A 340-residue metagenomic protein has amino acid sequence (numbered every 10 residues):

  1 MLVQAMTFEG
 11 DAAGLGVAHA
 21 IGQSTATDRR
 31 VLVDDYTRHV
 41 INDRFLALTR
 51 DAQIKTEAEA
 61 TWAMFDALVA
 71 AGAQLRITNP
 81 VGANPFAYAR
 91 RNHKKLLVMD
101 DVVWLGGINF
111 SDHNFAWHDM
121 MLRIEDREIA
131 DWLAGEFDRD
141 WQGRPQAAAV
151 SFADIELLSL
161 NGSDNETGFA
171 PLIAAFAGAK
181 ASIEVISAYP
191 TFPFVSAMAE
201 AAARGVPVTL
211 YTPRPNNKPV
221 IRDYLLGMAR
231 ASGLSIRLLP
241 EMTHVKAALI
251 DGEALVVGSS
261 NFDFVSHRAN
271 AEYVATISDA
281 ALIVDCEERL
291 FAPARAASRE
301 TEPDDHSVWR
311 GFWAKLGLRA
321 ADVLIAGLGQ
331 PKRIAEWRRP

Functional and structural regions predicted by a protein language model:
L2-Q4, W104, E184-I186, V256: Structural motif
A5-M6, I186-Y189, R214: Structural motif
T7-G178, Y211-A254, S260-H267, A271-A275: HKD-type phospholipase D/PLD-like phosphodiesterase module
V150-F192, T301-P340: An exposure/low-complexity boundary signal
S196-A197: Redox- and metal-dependent alpha/beta enzyme cores, enriched for Fe-S-associated oxidoreductases and cofactor-handling
E200-A201, V206: Helical hairpin unit composed of two closely spaced alpha helices linked by a short loop
E253-L255, S260-P340: Long, C-terminal catalytic modules of enzymes
